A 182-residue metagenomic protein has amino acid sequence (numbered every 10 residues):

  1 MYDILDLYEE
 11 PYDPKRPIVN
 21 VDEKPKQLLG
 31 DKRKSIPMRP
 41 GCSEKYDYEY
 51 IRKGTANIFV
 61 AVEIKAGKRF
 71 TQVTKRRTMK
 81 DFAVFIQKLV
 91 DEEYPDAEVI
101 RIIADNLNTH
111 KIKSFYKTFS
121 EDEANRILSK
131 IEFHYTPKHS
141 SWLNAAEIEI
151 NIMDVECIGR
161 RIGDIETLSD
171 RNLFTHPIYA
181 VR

Functional and structural regions predicted by a protein language model:
M1-Q87: Extended, low-complexity cationic-aromatic segments
N20-D22, A61, G67, I86 (+5 more regions): Mobile genetic element proteins and their domesticated derivatives, centered on retroelements and DNA transposons
Q27-L29, T109-I112, W142-A145: Short catalytic/ligand-binding loop motif for oxyanion handling, primarily in non-cytosolic enzymes, centered on
D81-R101: Short, basic/hydrophobic alpha-helical segments
A97-K111: Acidic/histidine-rich, metal-coordinating catalytic segments
D122-L128: Short, conserved catalytic or adaptor-binding loops enriched in Gly and charged residues
K138, A146-I165, I178-R182: Active-site proximal helix-loop segment of RNase H-like, two-metal nucleases, encompassing DDE(D)
